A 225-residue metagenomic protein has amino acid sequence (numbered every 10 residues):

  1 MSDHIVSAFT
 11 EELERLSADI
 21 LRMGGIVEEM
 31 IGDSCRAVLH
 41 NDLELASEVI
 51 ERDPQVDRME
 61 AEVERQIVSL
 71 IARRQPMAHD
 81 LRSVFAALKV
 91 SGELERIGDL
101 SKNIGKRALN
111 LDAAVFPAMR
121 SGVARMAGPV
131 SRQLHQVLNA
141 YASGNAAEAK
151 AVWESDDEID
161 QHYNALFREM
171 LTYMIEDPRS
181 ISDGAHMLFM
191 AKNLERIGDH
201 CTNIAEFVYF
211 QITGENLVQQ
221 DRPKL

Functional and structural regions predicted by a protein language model:
M1-L225: Cytosolic, long alpha-helical scaffolding segments
